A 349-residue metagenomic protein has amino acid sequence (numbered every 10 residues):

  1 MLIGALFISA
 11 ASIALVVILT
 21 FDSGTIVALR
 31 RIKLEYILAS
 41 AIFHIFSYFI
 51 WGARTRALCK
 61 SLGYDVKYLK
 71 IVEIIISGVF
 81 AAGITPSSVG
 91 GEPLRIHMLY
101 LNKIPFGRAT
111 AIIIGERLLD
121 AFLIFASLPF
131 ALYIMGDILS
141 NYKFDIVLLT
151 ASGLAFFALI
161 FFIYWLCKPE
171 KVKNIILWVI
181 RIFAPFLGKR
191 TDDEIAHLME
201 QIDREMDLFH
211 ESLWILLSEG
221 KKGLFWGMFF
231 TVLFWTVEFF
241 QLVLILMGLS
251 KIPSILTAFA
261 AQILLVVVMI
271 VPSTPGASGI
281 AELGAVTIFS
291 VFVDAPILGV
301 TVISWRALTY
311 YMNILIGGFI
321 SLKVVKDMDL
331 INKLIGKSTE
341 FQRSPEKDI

Functional and structural regions predicted by a protein language model:
M1-L2, R31-S40, W214-F229: Membrane-interface helix starts
M1-R31, G78-D193, T274, S278-I349: Transmembrane helix-loop-helix hairpins in multi-pass inner-membrane proteins
T25-K33, Y64-K67, L213-G220, K251-S254: Helix-boundary and loop/linker segments of multi-pass membrane transporters
W51-L58, S77, R95, E238-I245 (+2 more regions): Hydrophobic/aromatic residues in alpha-helical transmembrane segments
G52-I76, G248-A261: Membrane-embedded helical hairpins/re-entrant loop segments and their flanking transmembrane helices within multi-pass
Y68-V72, I182-L208: Membrane-proximal soluble regions of multi-pass membrane proteins
V72-I76, W235-V243, I255-I270: Hydrophobic alpha-helical segments embedded in the membrane of multi-pass proteins
E194-M228: Oxyanion-binding "anion nests"
